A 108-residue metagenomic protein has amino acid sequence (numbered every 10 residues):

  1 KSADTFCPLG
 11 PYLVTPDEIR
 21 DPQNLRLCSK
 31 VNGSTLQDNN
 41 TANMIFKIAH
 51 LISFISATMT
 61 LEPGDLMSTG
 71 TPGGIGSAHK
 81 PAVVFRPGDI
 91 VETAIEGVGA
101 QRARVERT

Functional and structural regions predicted by a protein language model:
K1-T108: Catalytic-pocket segment enriched in acidic/His residues
